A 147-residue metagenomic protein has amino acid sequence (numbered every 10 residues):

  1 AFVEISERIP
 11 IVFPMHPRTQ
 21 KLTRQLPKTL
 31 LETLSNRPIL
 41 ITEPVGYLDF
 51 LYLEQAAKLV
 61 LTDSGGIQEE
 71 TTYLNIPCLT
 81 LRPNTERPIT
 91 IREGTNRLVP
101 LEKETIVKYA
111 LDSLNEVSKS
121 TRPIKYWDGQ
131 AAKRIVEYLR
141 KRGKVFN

Functional and structural regions predicted by a protein language model:
A1-R8, F13-N147: Nucleotide-activated sugar donor-binding and catalytic core shared by glycosyltransferases and related lipid-linked
